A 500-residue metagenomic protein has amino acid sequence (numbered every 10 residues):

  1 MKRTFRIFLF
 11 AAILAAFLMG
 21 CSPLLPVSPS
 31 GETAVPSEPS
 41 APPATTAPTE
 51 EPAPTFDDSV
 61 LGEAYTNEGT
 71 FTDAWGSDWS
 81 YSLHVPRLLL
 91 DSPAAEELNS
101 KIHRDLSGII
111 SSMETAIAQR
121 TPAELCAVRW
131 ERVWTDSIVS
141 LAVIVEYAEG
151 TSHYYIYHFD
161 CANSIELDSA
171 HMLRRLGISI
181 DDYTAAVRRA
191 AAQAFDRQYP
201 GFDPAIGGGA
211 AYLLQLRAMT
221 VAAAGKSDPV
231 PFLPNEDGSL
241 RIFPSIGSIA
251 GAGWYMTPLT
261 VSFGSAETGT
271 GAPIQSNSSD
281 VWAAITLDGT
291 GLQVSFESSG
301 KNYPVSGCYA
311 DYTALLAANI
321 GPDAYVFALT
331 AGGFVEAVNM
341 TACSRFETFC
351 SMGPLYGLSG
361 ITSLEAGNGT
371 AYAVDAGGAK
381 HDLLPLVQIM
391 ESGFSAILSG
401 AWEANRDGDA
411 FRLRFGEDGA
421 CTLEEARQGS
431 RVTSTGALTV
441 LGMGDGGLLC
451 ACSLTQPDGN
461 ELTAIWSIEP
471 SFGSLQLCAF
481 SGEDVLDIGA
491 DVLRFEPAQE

Functional and structural regions predicted by a protein language model:
M1-L9: Bacterial N-terminal signal peptides that target proteins for export
L18-G20: C-terminal motif of bacterial Sec signal peptides marking the signal peptidase cleavage site
S22-P36, P42-S279: Compositionally biased intrinsically disordered regions enriched in Thr/Gly
A272-Q293, L315-F327, V338, T362-Y372 (+1 more regions): Short, repeating "repeat-unit edge" segments in beta-repeat architectures
S278, V387-A401, R414-D418: N-terminal helix-cap/turn-to-beta initiation motif at the start of protein domains
S279-G307, L329-T348, A371-V387: Periodic beta-strand elements of RCC1/NHL beta-propellers and select beta-solenoids
V374-D375, D382-S392, D445-E500: Beta-sheet ligand-binding and adhesion/scaffold domains
A404-C452: N-terminal glycine/threonine-rich, aromatic-flanked beta-hairpin/loop signature
